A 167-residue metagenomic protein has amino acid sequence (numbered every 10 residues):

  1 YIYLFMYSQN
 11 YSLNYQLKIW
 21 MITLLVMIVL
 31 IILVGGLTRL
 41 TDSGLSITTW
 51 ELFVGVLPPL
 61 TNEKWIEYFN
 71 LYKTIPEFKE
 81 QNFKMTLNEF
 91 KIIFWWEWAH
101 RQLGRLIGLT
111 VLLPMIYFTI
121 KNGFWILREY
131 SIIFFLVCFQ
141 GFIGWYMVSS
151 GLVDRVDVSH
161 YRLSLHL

Functional and structural regions predicted by a protein language model:
Q9-T23: N-terminal membrane topogenic signal
L17-M21, W125-V137: Membrane-interfacial loop-to-transmembrane alpha-helix junctions, especially the N-terminal start
I19-V54: N-terminal signal-anchor transmembrane alpha helix
L33-R39, C138-V156: C-terminal ends of transmembrane alpha-helices and the immediately adjacent extracellular/lumenal or cytosolic loop
F53-P76: Long, glycine/tryptophan/cysteine-rich extracytoplasmic
L71-V111: Individual transmembrane alpha-helix segments
M115-G123: Structural signal for the C-terminal ends of transmembrane alpha-helices and the immediately following loop
R155-H166: Non-cytosolic membrane-interface motifs at loop->transmembrane helix junctions
